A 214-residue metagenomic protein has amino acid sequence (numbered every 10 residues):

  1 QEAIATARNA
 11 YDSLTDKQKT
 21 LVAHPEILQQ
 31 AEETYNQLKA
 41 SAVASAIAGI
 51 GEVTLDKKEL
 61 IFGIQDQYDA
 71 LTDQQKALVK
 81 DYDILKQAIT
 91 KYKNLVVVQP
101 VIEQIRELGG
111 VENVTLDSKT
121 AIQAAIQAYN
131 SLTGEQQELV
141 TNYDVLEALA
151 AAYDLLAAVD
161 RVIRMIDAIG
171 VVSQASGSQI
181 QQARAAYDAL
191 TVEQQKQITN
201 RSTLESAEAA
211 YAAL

Functional and structural regions predicted by a protein language model:
Q1-L214: Beta-rich interaction/scaffold domains
